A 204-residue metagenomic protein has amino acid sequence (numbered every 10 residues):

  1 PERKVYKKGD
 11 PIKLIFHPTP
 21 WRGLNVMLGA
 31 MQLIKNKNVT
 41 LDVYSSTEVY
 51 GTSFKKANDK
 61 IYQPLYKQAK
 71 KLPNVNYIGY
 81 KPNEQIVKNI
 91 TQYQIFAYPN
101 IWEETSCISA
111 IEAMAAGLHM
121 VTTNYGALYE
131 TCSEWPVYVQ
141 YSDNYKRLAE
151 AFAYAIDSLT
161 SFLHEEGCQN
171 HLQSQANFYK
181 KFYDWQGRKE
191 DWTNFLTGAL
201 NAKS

Functional and structural regions predicted by a protein language model:
V5-R22, L28-Q32, L41-D42: Conserved donor-binding/catalytic core segment of Leloir-type glycosyltransferases
K55-K81: Nucleotide-activated donor-binding/catalytic signature segment of Leloir-type glycosyltransferases, i.e., the conserved
P82-Y93, A115: Short acidic alpha-helix that forms the nucleotide-activated donor recognition element in Leloir-type transferases
V87, A110-A115, G126-E130: Short alpha-helical segment that forms part of, or immediately flanks, the ligand-binding pocket in carbohydrate-active
T91-T105, L118: Acidic donor-binding loop of glycosyltransferase active sites
I101, L118, T122-C132, Y141-D143: Short glycine-rich donor-binding/catalytic loop of glycosyltransferases that coordinates the nucleotide-sugar
Y129-L159: Change "using UDP/GDP/dTDP sugars" to "using nucleotide sugars
D143, H164-N201: A charged, aromatic-enriched C-terminal amphipathic alpha-helix characteristic of glycosyltransferases across folds
